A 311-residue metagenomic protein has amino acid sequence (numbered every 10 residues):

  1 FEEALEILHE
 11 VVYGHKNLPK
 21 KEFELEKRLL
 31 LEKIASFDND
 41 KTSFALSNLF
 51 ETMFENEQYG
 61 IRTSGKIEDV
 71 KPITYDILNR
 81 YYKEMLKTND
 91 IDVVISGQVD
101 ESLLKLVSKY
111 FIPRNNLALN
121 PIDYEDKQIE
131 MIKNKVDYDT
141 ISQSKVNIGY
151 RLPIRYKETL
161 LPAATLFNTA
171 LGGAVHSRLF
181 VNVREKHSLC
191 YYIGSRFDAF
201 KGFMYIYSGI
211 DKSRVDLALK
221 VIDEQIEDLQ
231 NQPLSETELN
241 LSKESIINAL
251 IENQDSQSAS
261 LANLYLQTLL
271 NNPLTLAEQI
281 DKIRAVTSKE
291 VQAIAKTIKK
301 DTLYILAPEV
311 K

Functional and structural regions predicted by a protein language model:
F1-L119, R155, E185-K311: Charge-rich, well-structured scaffold segments of protease-associated domains
P72-I73, H176-N182: Short amphipathic alpha-helix segments
D90, L117-S177: His/Glu-based metal-binding/catalytic segments typifying zinc-dependent metallopeptidases
A170, N182, D228: Active-site catalytic microenvironments for nucleophilic, acid-base chemistry
